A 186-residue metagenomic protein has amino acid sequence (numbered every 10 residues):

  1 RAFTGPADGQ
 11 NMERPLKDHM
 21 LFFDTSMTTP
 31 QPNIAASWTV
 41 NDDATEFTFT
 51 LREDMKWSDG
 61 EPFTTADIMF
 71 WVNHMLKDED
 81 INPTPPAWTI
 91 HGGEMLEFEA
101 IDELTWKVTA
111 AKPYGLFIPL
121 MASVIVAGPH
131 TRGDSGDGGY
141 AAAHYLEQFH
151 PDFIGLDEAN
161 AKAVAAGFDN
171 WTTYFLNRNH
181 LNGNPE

Functional and structural regions predicted by a protein language model:
R1-D42, N73: N-terminal lobe/hinge region of extracytoplasmic solute-binding protein
G9, A35-S37, M95-F98, E186: A structural signal for short loop-to-beta-strand junctions that line the ligand-binding cleft of periplasmic/secreted
M20-F23, E79-T84: Short, solvent-exposed helix-to-loop capping segments enriched in aromatics
T29-I34, I90, L181-P185: Short coil-to-beta-strand transition motifs
A36-N82, I101, W106-T109, F117: Aromatic- and charge-enriched surface segment that lines or borders ligand/interaction sites
A87-R178: Surface-exposed binding/hinge segments that line and control ligand-binding clefts or catalytic entry sites
